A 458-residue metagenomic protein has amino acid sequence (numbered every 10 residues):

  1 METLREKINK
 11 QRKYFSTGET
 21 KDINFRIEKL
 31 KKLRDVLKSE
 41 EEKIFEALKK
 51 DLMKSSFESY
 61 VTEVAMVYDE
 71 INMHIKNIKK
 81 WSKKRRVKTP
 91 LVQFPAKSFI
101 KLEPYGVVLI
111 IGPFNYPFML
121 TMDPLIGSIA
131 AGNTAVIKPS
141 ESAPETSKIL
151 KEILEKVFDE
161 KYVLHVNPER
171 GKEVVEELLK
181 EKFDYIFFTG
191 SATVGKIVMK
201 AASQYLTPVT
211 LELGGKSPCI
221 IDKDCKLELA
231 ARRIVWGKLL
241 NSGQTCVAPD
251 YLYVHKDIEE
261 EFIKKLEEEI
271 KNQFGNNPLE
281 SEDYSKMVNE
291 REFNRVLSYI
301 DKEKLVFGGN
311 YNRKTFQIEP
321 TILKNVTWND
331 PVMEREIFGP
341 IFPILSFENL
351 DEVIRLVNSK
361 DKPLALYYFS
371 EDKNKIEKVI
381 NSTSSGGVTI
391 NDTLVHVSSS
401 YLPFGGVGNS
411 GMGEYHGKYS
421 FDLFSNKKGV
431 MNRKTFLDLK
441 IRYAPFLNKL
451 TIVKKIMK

Functional and structural regions predicted by a protein language model:
M1-F99: N-terminal Rossmann-like NAD(P)+-binding subdomain of aldehyde/semialdehyde dehydrogenases
L4, I23, E41, G171 (+4 more regions): Residues at or immediately preceding the N-termini of alpha-helices
K13-E19, I110, C219-I221, Y251-K256 (+4 more regions): Short, well-ordered beta-strand elements within core beta-sheets of diverse protein domains
F15, E19, R34-L37, E41 (+14 more regions): Structural signal for hydrophobic packing residues in well-ordered secondary-structure cores of soluble enzyme domains
R26, I71, G132, L164 (+7 more regions): Residue-level signal for inorganic ion chemistry
L91-L229: Rossmann-like NAD(P) dinucleotide-binding subdomain of oxidoreductase/dehydrogenase enzymes
F158, T193-T327, I390: ALDH superfamily catalytic-core signature
I318-K458: Conserved C-terminal structural/oligomerization subdomain of aldehyde/semialdehyde dehydrogenase
